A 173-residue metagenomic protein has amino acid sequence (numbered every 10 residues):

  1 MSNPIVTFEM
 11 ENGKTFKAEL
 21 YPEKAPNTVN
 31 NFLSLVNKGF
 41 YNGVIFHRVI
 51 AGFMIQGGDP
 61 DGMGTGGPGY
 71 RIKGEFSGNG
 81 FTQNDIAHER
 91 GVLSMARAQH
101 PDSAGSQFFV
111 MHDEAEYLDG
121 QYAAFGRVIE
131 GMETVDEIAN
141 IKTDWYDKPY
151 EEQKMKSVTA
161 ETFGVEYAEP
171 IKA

Functional and structural regions predicted by a protein language model:
M1-A173: Cyclophilin-like peptidyl-prolyl cis-trans isomerases
